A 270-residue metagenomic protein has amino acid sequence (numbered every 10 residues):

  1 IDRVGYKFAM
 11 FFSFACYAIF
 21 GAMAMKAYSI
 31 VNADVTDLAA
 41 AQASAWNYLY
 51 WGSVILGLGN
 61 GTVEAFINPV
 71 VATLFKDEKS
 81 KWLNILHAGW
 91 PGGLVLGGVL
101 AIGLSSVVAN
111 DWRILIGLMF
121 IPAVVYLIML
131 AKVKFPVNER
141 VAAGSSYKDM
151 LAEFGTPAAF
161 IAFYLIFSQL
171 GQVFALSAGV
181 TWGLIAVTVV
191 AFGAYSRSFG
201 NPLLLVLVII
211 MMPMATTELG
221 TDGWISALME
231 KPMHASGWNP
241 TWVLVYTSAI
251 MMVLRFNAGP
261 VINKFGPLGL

Functional and structural regions predicted by a protein language model:
I1-Y6, S105, L254-P267: Helix-to-loop junctions at the C-terminal end of transmembrane segments in multipass secondary transporters
K7-M10, L49: Primarily marks hydrophobic transmembrane alpha-helices of the MFS/SLC 12-helix fold
F12-Q42: C-terminal ends and interior cores of transmembrane alpha-helices in multi-pass membrane transporters/permeases
V35-T62: Hydrophobic core of transmembrane alpha-helices in multi-pass small-molecule transporters, especially MFS/SLC-type
T62-F75, I225: Intracellular juxtamembrane helix-capping segments at the cytosolic ends of symmetry-related transmembrane helices
L86-I185: Helix-loop-helix hairpin linking two adjacent transmembrane segments in secondary transporters
F154-T181, F192-V245: Extracytoplasmic gate region of multi-pass secondary transporters
W182-V189, P240-K264: Transmembrane alpha-helices of Major Facilitator/SLC transporters
